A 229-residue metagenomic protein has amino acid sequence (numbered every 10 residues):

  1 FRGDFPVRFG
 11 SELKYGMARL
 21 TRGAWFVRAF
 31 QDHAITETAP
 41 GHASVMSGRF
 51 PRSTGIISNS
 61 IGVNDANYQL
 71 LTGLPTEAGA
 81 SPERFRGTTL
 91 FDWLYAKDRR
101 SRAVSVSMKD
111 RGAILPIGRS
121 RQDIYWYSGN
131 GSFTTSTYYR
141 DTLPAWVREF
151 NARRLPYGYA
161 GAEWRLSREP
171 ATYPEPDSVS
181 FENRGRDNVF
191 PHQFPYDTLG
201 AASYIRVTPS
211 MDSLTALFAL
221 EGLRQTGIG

Functional and structural regions predicted by a protein language model:
F1, T38, T89-W93: General structural signal for secondary-structure boundaries
F1-R2, R19-L20, V45, L94 (+2 more regions): Beta-strand elements within well-structured catalytic alpha/beta cores of enzymes that handle phosphate/sulfate esters
R2, V27-R28, T76, A201: Generic, low-specificity signal for short hydrophobic/alpha-helical stretches with a mild N-terminal bias, encompassing
G3-A43, G48, R52, R102-V106: Short, structured active-site-proximal loop/turn typified by the sulfatase FGly-forming signature C/S-X-P-X-R
F50, G55-G229: His/Asp/Glu-rich, glycine-adjacent segments that coordinate divalent cations and/or stabilize oxyanion chemistry on
